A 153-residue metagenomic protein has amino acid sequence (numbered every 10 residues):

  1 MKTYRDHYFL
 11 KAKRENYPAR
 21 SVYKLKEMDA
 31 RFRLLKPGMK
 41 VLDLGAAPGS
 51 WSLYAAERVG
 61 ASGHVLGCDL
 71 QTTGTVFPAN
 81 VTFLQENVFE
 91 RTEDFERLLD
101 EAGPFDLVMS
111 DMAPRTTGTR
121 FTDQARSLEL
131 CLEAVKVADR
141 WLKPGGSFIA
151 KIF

Functional and structural regions predicted by a protein language model:
M1-P37: Class I SAM-dependent methyltransferase Rossmann-like catalytic core, especially the SAM/SAH-binding loop
L25, G45, V108: Residue-level signature of catalytic and energy-coupling elements of molecular machines, predominantly ATP/GTP-dependent
P37-A47: Conserved class I S-adenosyl-L-methionine
M39, G63, G146: Glycine-centered, small-residue-biased loops immediately flanking beta-strands in adenine/cofactor-binding cores
L44, V59-L70: Short, hydrophobic beta-strand segments that form beta-sheet elements in well-ordered domains
P48-G60: Conserved SAM-binding loop of SAM-dependent methyltransferases across substrates and taxa, primarily the Class I
C68-S110, R115: S-adenosyl-L-methionine
Q85-E86, A102-I149: Mobile active-site "lid"/loop adjacent to the S-adenosyl-L-methionine
